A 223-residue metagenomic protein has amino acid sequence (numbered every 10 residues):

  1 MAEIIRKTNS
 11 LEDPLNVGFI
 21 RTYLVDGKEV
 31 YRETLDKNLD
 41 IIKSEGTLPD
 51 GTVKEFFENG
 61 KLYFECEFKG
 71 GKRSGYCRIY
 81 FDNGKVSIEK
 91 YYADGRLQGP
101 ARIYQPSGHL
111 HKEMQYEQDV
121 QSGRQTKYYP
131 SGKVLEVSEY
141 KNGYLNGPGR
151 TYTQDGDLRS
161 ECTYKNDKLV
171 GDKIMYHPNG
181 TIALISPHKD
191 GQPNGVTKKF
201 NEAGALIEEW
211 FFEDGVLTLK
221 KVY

Functional and structural regions predicted by a protein language model:
M1-Y223: Glycine/tyrosine- and acidic-biased, solvent-exposed loop/turn segments at the edges of beta-strands
